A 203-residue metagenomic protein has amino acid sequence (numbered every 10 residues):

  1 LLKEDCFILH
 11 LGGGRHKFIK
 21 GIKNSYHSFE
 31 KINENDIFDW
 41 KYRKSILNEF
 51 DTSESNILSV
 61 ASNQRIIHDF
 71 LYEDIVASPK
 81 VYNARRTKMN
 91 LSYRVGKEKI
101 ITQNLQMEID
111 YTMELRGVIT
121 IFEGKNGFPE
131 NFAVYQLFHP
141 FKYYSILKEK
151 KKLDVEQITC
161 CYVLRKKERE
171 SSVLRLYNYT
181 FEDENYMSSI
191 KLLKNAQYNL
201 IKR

Functional and structural regions predicted by a protein language model:
L1-R203: Charged, terminal alpha-helix-loop-beta segments that serve as non-catalytic nucleic-acid engagement and/or assembly
